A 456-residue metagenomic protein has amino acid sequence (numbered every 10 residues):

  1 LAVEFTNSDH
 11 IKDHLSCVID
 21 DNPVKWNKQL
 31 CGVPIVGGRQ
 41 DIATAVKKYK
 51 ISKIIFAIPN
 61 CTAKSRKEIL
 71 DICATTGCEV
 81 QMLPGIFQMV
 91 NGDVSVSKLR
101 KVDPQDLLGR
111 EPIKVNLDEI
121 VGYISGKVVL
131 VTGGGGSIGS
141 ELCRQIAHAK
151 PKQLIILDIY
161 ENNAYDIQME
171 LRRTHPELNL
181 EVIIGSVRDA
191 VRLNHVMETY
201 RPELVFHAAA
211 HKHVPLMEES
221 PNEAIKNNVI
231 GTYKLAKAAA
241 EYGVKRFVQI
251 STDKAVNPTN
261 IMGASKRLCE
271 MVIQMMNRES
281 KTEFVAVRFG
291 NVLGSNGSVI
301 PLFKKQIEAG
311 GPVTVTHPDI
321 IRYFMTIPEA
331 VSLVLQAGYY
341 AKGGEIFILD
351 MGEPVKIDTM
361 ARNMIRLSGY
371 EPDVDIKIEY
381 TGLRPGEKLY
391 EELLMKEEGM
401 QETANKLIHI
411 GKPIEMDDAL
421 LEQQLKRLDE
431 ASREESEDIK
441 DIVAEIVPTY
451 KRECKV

Functional and structural regions predicted by a protein language model:
L1-Q81, I86-N91, I159-D166, R173 (+2 more regions): A solvent-exposed beta-alpha-beta segment
R39, R66-V128, A240: Flexible, Lys/Arg-rich cytosolic regulatory linkers and terminal tails that connect or flank
V46, K50-S52, P151-K152, M197-F206 (+2 more regions): Proline-aspartate-enriched helix->loop->beta-strand connector
K67-L83, Q153-Y160, L204, E219-R246: NAD(P)-cofactor binding segment of oxidoreductase domains
N91-G92, H207, H211-E270, M275-N277: Conserved Rossmann-fold NAD(P)-dependent oxidoreductase catalytic core, especially the SDR/UDP-sugar
S97-Q105, G109-R201, G399: N-terminal Rossmann/SDR dinucleotide-binding element
K114, E119-Y123, M271, M275-V292 (+1 more regions): Strand-loop microenvironment adjacent to phosphate/nucleotide-handling motifs in alpha/beta enzyme folds
I183-I184, K226, Y380: Conserved residues in the N-terminal Rossmann fold of short-chain dehydrogenase/reductase
